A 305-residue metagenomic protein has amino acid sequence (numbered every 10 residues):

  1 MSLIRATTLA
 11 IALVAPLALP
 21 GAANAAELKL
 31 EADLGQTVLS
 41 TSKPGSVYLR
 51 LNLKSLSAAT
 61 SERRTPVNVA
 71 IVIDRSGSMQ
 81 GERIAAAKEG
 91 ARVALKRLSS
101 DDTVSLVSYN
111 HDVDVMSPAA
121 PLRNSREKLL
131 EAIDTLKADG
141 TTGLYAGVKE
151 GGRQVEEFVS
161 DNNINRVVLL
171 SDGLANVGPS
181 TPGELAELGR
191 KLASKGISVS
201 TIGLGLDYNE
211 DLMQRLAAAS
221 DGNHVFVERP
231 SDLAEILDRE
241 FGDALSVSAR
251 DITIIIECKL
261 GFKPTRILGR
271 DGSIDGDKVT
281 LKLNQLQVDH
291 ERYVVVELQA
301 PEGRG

Functional and structural regions predicted by a protein language model:
M1-L3: N-terminal secretory signal peptides that target proteins for export/translocation
T7-P20: Bacterial N-terminal signal peptides
L19-E27: Sec/Tat signal peptide C-region and signal peptidase I cleavage site
A26, L30-D251, A300-R304: Exposed acidic/Ser/Thr-rich ligand/metal-binding surfaces
S117, K259-I267: Short aromatic-acidic-glycine turn motif
I267-H290: Extracellular adhesion/glycan-binding regions together with long Ser/Thr- and acidic-residue-rich low-complexity tracts
Q287-G305: Low-complexity, intrinsically disordered segments enriched in Ser/Thr together with acidic residues
